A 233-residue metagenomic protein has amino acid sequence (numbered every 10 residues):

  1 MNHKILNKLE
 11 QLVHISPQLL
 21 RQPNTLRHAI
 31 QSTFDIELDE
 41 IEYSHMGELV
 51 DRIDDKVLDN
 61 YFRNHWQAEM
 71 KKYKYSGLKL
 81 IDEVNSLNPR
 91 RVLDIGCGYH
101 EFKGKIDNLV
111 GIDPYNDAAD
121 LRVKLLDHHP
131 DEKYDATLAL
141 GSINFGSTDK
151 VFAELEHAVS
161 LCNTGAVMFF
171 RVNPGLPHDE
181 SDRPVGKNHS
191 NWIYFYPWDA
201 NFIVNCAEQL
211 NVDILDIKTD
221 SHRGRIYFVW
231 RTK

Functional and structural regions predicted by a protein language model:
N2-H128, F169-K233: Class I (Rossmann-like) S-adenosyl-L-methionine-dependent methyltransferase catalytic domain, capturing the SAM-binding
L138: A conserved beta-strand element that flanks and buttresses the S-adenosyl-L-methionine
S142: Hydrophobic adenine-recognition pocket in adenosine-nucleotide-binding enzymes
F145-H157: A short, conserved alpha-helix within the catalytic core of class I
H157-S160, N205-C206: Alpha-helical scaffold elements within enzyme catalytic domains, especially in hydrolases
C162-M168: Short glycine-dipeptide loop
